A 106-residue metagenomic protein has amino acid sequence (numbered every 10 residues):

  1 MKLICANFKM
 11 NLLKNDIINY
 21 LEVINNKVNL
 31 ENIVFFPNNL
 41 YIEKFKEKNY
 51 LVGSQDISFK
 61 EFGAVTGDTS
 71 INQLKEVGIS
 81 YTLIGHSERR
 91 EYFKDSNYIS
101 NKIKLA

Functional and structural regions predicted by a protein language model:
M1-A106: Active-site loop-to-helix "anion-binding N-cap" substructures in soluble metabolic enzymes
